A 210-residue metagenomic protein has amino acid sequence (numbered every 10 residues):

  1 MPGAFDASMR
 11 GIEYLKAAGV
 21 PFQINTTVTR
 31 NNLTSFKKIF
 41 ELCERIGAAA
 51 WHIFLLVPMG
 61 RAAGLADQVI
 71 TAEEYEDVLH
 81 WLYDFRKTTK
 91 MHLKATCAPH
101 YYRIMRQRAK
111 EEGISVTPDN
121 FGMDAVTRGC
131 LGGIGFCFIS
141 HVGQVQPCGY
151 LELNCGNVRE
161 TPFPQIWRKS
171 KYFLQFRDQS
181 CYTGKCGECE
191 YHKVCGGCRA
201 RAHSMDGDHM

Functional and structural regions predicted by a protein language model:
M1-G3, L65-I70, S204-M205: Short glycine-enriched, charge-decorated loop/helix-capping segments at active-site entrances that position
M1-P58, T71: Radical SAM/AdoMet-radical enzyme domain recognition
L33-A50, R103-D124: Short, electropositive alpha-helical surface patch
R45, I139-S140: Short, acidic, Ser/Thr-enriched surface-loop or helix-capping motifs
M59-L65: A short acidic, helix-capping loop that chelates divalent metal ions and anchors anionic groups
E73-D119, Q144-G196: C-terminal accessory region of radical SAM enzymes
C130-I134: Short, small/polar residue-rich loop motifs at catalytic or cofactor-binding pockets
I166-R168, M205-M210: Short microdomains enriched in Cys/His and/or Lys/Arg
